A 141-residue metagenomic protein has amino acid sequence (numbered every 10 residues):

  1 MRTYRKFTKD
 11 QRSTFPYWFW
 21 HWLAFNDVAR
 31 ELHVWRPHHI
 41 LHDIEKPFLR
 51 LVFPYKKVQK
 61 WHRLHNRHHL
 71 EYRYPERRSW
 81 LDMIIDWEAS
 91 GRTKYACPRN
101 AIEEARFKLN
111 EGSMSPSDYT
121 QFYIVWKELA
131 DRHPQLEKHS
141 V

Functional and structural regions predicted by a protein language model:
M1-V141: Metal-dependent phosphohydrolase cores
